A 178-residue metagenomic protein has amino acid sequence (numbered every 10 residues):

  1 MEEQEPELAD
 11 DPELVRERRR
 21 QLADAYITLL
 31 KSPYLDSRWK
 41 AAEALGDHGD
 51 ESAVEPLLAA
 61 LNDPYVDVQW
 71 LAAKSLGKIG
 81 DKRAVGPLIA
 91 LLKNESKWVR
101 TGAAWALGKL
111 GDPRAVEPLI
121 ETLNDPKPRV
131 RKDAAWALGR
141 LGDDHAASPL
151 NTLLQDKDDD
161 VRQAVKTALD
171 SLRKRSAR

Functional and structural regions predicted by a protein language model:
E2-P56: N-terminal segments that cap or nucleate solenoid repeat domains
E13-R18, A44-D47, S75, A106-K109 (+3 more regions): Core register positions within helices of long alpha-helical scaffolds
R18-L29, D50-N62, D81-K93, D112-N124 (+2 more regions): Amphipathic alpha-helical scaffolding segments comprising HEAT/armadillo-like alpha-solenoid repeats
P33-Y34, P64-Y65, E95-S96, P126-K127 (+1 more regions): Short inter-helical turns and helix N-cap capping residues of alpha-solenoid HEAT/ARM repeat scaffolds
A59, P64-G80, K97-V99: Acidic (E/D-rich), amphipathic helical modules within compact regulatory domains
L154-R178: Terminal, low-structured helical/coil segments at or just beyond the last alpha-helical repeat
